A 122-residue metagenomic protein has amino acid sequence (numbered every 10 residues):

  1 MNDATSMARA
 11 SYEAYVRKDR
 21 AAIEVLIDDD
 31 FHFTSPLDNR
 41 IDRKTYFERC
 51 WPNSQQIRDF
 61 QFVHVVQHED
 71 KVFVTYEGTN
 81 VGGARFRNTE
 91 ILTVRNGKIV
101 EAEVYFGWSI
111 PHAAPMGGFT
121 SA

Functional and structural regions predicted by a protein language model:
D3, V16, H32-P36, F47-A122: A beta-strand edge to alpha-helix "cap/lid" segment located at domain peripheries
R9-V16, V25-D38: Short, solvent-exposed secondary-structure junction/capping segments
D42-R43: PAS/Per-ARNT-Sim sensory domains
